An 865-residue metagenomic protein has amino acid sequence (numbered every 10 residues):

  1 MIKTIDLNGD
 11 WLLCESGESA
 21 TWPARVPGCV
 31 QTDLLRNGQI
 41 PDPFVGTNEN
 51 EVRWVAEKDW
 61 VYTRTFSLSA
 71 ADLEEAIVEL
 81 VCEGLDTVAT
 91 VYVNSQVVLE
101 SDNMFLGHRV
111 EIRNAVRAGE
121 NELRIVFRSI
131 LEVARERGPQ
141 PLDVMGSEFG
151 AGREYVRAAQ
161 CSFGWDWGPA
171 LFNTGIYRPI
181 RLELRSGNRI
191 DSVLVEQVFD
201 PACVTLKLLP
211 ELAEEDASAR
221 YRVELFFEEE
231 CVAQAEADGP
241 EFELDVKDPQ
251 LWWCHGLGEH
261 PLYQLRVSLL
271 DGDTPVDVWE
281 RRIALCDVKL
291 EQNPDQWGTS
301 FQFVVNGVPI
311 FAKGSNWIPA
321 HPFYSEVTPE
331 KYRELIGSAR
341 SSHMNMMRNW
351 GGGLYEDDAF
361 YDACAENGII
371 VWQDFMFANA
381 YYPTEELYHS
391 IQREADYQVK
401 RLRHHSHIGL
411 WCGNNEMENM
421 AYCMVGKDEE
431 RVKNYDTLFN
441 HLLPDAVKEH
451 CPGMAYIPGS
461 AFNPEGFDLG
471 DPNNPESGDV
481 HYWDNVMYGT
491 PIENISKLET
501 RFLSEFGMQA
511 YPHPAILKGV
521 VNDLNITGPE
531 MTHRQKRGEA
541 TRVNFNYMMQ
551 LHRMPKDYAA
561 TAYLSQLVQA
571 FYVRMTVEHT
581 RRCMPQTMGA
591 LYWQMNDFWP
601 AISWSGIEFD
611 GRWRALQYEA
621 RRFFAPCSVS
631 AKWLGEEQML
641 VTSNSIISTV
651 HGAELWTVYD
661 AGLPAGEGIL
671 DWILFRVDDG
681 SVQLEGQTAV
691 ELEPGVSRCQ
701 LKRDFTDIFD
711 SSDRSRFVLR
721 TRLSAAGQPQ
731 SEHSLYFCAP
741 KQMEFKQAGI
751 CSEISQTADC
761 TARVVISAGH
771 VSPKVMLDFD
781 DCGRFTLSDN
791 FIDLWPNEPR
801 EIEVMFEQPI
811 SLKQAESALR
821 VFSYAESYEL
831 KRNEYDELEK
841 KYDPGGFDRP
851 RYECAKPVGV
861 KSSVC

Functional and structural regions predicted by a protein language model:
M1-M346, N474, R582-C583, R612 (+1 more regions): Secreted/periplasmic carbohydrate-active enzymes, especially glycoside hydrolases
E15-S16, F172-G175, V447-K448, S460 (+3 more regions): Substrate-binding clefts and catalytic carboxylate motifs of secreted carbohydrate-active enzymes
K58, K331, S390, E394 (+4 more regions): Soluble or luminal CAZymes and related metallo-dependent hydrolases
S95, H108-I112, F163-W167, L442 (+2 more regions): Short alpha-helical segments and helix-capping/turn motifs at coil-helix boundaries
F105-L106, E132, E136, D143 (+6 more regions): Active-site mouth of glycoside hydrolases
W167-P169, D191-V193, D277, V399-I526: Active-site region of glycoside hydrolase catalytic domains
Q250, H343-M347, M554-A562: Glycine- and acidic
